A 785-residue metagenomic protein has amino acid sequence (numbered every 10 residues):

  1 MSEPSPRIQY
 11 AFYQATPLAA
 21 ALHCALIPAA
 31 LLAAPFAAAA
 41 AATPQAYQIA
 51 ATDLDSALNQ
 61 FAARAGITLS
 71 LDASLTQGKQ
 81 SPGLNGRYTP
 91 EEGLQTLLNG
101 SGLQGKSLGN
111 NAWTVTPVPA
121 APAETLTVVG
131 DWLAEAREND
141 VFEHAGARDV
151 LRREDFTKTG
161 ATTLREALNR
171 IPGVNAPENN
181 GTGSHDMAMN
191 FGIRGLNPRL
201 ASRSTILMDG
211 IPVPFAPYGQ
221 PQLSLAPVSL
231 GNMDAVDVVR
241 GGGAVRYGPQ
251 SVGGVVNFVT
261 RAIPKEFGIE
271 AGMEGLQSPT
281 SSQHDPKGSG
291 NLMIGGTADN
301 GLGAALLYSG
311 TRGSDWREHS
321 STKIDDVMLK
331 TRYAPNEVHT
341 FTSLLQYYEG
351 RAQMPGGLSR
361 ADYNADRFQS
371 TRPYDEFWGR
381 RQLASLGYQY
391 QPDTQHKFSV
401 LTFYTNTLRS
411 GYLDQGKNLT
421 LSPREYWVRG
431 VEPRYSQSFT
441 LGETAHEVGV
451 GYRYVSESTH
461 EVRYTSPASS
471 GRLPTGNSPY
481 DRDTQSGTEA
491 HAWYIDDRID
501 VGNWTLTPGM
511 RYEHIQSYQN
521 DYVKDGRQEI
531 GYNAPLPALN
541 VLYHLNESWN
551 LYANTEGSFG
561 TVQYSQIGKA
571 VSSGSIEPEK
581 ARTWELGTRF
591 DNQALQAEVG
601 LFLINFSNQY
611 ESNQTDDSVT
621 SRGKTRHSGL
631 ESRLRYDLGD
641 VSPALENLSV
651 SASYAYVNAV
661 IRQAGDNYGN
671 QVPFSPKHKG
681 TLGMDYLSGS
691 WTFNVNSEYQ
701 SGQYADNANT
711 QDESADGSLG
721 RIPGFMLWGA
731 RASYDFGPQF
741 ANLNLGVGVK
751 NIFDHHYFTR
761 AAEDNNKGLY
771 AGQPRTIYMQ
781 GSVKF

Functional and structural regions predicted by a protein language model:
L58-Q60, R64, T116-T157, R165 (+2 more regions): Short, acidic, small-residue-rich periplasmic hinge/interaction motif at the N-terminus of Gram-negative outer-membrane
W113-T116, D140, R165-P212: Extracytoplasmic beta-strand/coil segments of soluble accessory domains associated with Gram-negative outer-membrane
I211-R240: Short acidic/polar hinge/loop motifs at secondary-structure boundaries that mediate gating or recognition
G272, Y435, G442, L506 (+6 more regions): Gram-negative outer-membrane beta-barrel transporters
S282-M354, E376-Q389, G442, H491: Transmembrane beta-barrel wall of Gram-negative outer-membrane proteins
L292, G387-Q391, K397-L413, H544 (+6 more regions): Membrane-embedded beta-barrel scaffold of Gram-negative outer-membrane proteins
G295-T297, V448, L539, A553 (+3 more regions): Conserved C-terminal beta-signal and adjacent last beta-strands/turns of outer-membrane beta-barrel proteins
A334-Y348, W378-Y522: Face-selective signature of the C-terminal outer-membrane beta-barrel domain
